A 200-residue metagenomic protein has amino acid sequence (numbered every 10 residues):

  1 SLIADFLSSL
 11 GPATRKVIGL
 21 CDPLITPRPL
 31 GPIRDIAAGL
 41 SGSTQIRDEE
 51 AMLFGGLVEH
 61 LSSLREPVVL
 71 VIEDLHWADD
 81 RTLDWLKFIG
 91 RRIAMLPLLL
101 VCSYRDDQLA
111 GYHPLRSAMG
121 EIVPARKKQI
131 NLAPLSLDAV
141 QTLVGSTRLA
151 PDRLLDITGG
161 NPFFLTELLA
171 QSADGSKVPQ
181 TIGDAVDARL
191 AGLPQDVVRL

Functional and structural regions predicted by a protein language model:
S1-L200: Key residue(s) within conserved catalytic/signature motifs
